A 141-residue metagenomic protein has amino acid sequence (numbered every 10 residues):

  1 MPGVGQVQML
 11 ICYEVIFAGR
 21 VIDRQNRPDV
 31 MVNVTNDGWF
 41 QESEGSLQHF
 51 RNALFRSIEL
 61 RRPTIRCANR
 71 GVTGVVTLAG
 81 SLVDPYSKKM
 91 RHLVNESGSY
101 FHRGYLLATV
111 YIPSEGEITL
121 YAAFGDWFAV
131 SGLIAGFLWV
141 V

Functional and structural regions predicted by a protein language model:
M1-V141: Solvent-exposed soluble domains appended to multi-pass membrane proteins
